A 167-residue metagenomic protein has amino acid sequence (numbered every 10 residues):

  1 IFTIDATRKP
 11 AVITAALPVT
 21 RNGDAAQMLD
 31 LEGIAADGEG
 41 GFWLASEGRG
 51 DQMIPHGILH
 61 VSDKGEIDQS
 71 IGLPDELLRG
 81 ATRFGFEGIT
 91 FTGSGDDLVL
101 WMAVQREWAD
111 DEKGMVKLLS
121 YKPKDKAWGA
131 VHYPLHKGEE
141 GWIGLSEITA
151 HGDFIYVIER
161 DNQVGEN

Functional and structural regions predicted by a protein language model:
I1-N167: Sequence/structural signature of beta-propeller domains
